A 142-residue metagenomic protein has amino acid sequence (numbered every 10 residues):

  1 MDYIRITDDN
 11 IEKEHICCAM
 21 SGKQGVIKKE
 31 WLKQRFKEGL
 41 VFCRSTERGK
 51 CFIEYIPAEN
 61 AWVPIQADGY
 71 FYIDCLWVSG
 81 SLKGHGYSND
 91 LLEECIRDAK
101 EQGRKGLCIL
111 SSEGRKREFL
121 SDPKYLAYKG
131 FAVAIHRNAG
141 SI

Functional and structural regions predicted by a protein language model:
M1-R48: Short amphipathic alpha-helix that is part of the acyltransferase structural core
K29-E47, C51-Y70, D74-L76: A conserved beta-strand-loop-helix scaffold within acyl/acetyltransferase catalytic domains
L76-S81, L110-G114: Short strand-loop junctions, especially beta-strand C-caps/beta-turns that link beta-sheets to coils or alpha-helices
V78, G84-A99: Conserved acetyl-CoA-binding loop-helix of GNAT-fold acetyltransferases
L91, E118, D122: Conserved short alpha-helix immediately C-terminal to the canonical SAM/SAH-binding motif I of Rossmann-like
A99-R117: Conserved GNAT acetyl-CoA-binding A-motif
L110, P123, A127-I142: Conserved catalytic-core motifs of GNAT/GCN5-like acyltransferases
